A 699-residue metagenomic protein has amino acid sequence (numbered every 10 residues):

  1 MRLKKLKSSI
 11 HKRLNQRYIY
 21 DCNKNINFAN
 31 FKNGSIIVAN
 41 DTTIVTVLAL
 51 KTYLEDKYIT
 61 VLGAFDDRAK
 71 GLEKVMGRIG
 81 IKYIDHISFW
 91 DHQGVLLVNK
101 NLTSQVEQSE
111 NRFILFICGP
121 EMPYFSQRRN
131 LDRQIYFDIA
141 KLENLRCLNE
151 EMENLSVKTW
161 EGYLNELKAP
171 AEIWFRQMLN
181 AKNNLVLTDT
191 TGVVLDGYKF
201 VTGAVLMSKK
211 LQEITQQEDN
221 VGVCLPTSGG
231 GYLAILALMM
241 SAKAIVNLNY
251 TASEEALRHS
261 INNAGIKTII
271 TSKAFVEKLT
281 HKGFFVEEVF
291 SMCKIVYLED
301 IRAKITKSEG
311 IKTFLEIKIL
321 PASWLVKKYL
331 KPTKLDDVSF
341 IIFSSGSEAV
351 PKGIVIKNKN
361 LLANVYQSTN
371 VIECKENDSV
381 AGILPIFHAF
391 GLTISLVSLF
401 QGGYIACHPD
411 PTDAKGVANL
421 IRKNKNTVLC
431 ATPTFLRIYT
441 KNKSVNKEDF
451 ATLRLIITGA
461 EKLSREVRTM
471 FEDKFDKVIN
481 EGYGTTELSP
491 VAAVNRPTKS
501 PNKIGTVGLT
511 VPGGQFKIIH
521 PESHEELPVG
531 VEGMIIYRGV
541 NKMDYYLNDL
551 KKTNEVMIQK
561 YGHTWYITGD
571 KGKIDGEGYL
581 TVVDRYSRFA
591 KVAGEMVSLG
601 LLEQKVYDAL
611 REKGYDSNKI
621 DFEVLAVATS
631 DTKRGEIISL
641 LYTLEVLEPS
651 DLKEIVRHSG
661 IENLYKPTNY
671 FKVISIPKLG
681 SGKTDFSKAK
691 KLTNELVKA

Functional and structural regions predicted by a protein language model:
K24-A29, L54-K57, F65-E150: A cross-family acyltransferase "interaction/gating" segment
N183, I295-F343, A349-V350, E373-S379: Conserved pre-ATP/AMP-binding loop-to-beta segment of ANL
L185-Q217, G222-Y232, L236, S253-R258 (+2 more regions): Conserved AMP-binding/adenylate-forming core of the ANL superfamily
I269, L429, G539, D544-Y545 (+3 more regions): AMP-binding/adenylate-forming catalytic core of the ANL superfamily
L298, G310-I319, N426-A431, T440-N502 (+1 more regions): Gly/Ser/Thr-rich phosphate-binding loop
L298-E299, K633-E636, S659-T684: AMP-binding/adenylate-forming catalytic domain of the ANL superfamily
L362-S379, F387-T427, N442: Conserved AMP-binding/adenylation subdomain of ANL enzymes
L509-G513, E525-M557, E595-L601: Conserved ATP/PPi-binding loop(s) of AMP-dependent carboxylate-activating enzymes
